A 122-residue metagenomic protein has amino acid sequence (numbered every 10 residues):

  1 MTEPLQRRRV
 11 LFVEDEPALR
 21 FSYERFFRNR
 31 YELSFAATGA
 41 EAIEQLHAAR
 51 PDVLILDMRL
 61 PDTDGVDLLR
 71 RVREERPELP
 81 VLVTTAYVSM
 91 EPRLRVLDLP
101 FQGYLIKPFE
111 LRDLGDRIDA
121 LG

Functional and structural regions predicted by a protein language model:
E14: Conserved acidic carboxylate
P17-S34: Two-component/phosphorelay signaling modules centered on CheY-like receiver
F35-V53, E74: Acidic, metal-coordinating helix/loop segments flanking the phosphotransfer/catalytic sites of two-component signaling
T38, D64-D67: Acidic catalytic/metal-coordinating carboxylates
D67, V88-L105, D116: Alpha4 helix (beta4-alpha4-beta5 surface) of REC/receiver domains from two-component response regulators
F109-D119: C-terminal output helix
